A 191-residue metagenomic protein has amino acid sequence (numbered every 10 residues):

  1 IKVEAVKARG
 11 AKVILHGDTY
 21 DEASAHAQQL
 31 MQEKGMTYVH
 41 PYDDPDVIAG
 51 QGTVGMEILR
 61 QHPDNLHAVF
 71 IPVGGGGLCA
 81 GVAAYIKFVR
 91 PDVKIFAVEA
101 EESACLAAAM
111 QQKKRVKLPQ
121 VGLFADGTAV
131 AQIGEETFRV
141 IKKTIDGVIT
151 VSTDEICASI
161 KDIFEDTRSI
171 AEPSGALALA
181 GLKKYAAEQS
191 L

Functional and structural regions predicted by a protein language model:
I1-L191: PLP-dependent amino-acid enzyme catalytic core
